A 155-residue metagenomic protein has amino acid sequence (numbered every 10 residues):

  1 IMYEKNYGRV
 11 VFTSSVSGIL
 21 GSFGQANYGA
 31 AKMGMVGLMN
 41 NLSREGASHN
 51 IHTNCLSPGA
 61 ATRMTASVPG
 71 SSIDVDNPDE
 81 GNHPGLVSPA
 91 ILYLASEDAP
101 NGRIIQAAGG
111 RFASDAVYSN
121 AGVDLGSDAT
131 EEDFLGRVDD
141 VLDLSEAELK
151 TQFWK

Functional and structural regions predicted by a protein language model:
I1-E4, L20, V36, N41-I51 (+1 more regions): Active-site-adjacent segment of SDR/Rossmann-fold oxidoreductases
V11, T53-L56, G102, A107: Hydrophobic structural elements of the Rossmann-like NAD(P)H-binding subdomain that define the short-chain
S15: Residue(s) in the substrate-gating loop at a strand-loop-helix junction that position the organic substrate next
G18-L20, T62: Conserved catalytic-site region of short-chain dehydrogenase/reductase
G21-Q25: Active-site "substrate specificity/gating" loop of NAD(P)-dependent dehydrogenases, especially the short-chain
A31: Active-site helix of classical SDR
S48, C55-G81, N120: A glycine/serine/threonine-rich, flexible loop-to-helix segment that serves as the NAD(P) cofactor-binding "lid"
V75-K155: C-terminal helical subdomain
